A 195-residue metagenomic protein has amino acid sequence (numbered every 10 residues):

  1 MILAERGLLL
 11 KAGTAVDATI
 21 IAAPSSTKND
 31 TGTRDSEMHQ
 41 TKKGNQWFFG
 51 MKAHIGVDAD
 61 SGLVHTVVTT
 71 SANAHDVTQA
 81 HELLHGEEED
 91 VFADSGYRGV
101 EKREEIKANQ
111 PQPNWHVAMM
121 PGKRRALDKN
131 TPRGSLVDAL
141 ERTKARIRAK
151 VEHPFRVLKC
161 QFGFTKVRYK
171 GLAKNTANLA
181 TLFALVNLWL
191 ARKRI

Functional and structural regions predicted by a protein language model:
M1-Q112, M120, A180-V186, A191-R194: Polybasic low-complexity intrinsically disordered regions
E89-D90, S95-A173, A177: Helix-centered, glycine/charged polyanion-binding patches within enzymatic domains that contact phosphate-containing
D138, R194-I195: A short, flexible helix-boundary coil/loop motif
